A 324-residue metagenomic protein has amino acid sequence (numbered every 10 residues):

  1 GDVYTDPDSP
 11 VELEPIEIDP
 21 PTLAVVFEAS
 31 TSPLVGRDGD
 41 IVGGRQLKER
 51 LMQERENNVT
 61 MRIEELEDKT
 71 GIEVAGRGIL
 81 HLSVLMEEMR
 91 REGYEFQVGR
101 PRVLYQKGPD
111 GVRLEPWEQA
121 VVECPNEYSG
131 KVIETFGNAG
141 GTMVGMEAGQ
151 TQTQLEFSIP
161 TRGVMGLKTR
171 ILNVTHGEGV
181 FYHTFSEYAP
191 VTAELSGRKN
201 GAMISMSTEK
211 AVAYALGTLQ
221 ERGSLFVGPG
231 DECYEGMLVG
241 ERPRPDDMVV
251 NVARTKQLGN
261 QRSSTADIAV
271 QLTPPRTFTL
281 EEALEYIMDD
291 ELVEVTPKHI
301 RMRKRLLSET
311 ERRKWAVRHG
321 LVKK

Functional and structural regions predicted by a protein language model:
G1-K324: Accessory interaction regions appended to the cores of large information-processing enzymes
